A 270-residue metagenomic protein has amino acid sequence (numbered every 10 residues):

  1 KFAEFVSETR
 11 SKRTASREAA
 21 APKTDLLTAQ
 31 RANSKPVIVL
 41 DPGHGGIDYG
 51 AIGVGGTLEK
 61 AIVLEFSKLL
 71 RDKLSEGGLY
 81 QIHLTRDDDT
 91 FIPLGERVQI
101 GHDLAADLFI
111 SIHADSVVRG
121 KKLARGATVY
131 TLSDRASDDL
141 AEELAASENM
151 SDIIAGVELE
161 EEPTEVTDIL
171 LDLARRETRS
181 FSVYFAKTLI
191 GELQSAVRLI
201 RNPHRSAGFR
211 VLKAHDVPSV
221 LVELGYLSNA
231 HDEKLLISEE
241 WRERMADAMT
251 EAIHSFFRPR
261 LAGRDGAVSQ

Functional and structural regions predicted by a protein language model:
A3-V166, R175-K187, E243, D247 (+1 more regions): Catalytic-core regions of hydrolytic enzymes
V118, L170-Q270: Active-site-adjacent mobile loop/cap segments within catalytic or ligand-binding domains
